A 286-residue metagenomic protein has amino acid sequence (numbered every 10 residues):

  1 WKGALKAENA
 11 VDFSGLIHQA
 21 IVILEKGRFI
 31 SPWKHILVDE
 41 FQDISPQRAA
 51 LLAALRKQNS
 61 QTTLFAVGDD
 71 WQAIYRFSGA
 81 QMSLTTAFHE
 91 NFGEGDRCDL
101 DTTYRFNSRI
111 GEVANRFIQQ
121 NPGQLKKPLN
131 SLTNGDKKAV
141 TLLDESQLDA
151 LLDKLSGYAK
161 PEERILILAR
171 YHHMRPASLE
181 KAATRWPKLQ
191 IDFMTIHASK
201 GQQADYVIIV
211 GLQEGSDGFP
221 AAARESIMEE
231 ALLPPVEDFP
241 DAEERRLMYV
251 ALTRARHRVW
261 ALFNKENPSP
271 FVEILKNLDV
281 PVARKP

Functional and structural regions predicted by a protein language model:
W1-S83, T102, G201: Conserved helicase NTPase motor core
D12, R97-T102, L262-F263: Phosphate-binding beta-loop-alpha motif at adenosine-nucleotide cofactor sites
H35, P161-E162, L189-Q190, S199-K265 (+2 more regions): Conserved helicase C-terminal RecA-like lobe
Q47-K137, V282-A283: Conserved RecA-like helicase ATPase core segment that couples NTP binding/hydrolysis to strand translocation
V67-W71, F77-M82, T102-Y104, A169-H172 (+3 more regions): A short beta-strand-to-loop transition that corresponds to the Sensor-1 phosphate-sensing loop of AAA+ P-loop ATPases
A73-R76, F106-E112, Q119-Q120, P176-A177 (+3 more regions): Switch/connector loops and helix/strand junctions flanking conserved nucleotide-binding motifs in nucleotide-processing
F88, R175-W186, P270-D279: Short, aromatic/basic amphipathic alpha-helical patches
E94-D96, T102-L189, P240-A242: Helicase P-loop NTPase motor core
